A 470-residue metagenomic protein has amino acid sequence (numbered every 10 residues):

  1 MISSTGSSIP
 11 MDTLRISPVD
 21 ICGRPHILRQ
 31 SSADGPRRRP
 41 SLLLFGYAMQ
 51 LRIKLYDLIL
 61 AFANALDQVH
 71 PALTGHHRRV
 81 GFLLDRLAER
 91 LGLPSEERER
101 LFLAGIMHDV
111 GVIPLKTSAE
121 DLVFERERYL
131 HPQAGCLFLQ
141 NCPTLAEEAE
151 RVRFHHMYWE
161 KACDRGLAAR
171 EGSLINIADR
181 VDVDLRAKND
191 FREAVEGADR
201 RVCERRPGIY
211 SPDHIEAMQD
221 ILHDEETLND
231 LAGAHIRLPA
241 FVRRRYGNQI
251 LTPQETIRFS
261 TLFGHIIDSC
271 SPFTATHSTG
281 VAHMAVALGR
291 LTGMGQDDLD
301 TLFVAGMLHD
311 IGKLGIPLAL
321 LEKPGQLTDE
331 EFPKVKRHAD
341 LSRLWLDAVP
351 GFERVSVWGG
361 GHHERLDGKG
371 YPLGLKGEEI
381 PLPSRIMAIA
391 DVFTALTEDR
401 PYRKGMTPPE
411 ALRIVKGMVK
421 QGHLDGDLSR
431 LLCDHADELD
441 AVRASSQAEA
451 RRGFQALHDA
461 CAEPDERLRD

Functional and structural regions predicted by a protein language model:
M1-S8, R15-S17: Low-acidity, Ser/Thr- and Arg-rich intrinsically disordered low-complexity segments
D12-T13, I27: Periodic, rod-like helical contexts
I16-P18, S31-A33: Intrinsic disorder/low-complexity segments
P25, D34-P36: Intrinsic, low-complexity polybasic segments
R37-A48: Short, Lys/Arg-enriched N-terminal segments with co-localized hydrophobic residues within the first ~10-30 amino acids
Q50-D470: Histidine- and acidic-residue-rich, metal-dependent catalytic cores
